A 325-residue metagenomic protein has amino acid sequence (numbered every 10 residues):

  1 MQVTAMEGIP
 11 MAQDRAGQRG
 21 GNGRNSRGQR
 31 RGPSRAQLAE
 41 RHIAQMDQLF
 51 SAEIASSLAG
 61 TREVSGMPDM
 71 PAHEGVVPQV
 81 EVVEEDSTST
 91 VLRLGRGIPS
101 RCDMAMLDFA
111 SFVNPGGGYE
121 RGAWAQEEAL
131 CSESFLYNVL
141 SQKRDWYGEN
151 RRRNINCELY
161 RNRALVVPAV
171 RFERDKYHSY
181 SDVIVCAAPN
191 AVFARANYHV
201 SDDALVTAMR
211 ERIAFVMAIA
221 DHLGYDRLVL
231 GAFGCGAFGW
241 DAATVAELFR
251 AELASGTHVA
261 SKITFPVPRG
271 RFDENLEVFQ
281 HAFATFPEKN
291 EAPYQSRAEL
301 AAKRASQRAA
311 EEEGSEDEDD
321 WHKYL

Functional and structural regions predicted by a protein language model:
Q2-L228, A232-L325: Macrodomain-like recognition of ADP-ribose-binding/processing modules
